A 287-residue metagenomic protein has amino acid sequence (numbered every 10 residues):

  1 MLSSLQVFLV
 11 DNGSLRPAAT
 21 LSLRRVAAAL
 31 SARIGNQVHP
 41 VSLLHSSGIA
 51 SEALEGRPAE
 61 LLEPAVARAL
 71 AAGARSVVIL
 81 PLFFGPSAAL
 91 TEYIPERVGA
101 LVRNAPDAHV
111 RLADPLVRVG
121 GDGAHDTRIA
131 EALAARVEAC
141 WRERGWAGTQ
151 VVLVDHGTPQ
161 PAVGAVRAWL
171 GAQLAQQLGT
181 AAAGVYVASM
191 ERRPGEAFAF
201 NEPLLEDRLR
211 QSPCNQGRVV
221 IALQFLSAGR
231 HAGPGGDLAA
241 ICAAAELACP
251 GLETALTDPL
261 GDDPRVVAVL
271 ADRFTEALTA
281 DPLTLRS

Functional and structural regions predicted by a protein language model:
M1-S287: Extended amphipathic ligand-handling, pore-lining, and cofactor/metal-binding catalytic surfaces
